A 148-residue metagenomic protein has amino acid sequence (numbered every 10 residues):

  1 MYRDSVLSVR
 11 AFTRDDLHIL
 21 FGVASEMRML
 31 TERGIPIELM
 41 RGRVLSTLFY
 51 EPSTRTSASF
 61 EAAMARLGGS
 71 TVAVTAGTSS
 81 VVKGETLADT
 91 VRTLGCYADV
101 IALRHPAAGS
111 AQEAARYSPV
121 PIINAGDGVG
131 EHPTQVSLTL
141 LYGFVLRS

Functional and structural regions predicted by a protein language model:
M1-A58, A62: Positively charged, low-complexity intrinsically disordered leader regions
R28, G143-R147: Short, hydrophobic alpha-helical segments
I37-E38, L146-S148: Glycine-rich helix-loop-beta junction characteristic of Rossmann-like nucleotide cofactor-binding loops
M40-F144: Phosphate/diphosphate ligand-binding glycine-rich loop within oxidoreductases
